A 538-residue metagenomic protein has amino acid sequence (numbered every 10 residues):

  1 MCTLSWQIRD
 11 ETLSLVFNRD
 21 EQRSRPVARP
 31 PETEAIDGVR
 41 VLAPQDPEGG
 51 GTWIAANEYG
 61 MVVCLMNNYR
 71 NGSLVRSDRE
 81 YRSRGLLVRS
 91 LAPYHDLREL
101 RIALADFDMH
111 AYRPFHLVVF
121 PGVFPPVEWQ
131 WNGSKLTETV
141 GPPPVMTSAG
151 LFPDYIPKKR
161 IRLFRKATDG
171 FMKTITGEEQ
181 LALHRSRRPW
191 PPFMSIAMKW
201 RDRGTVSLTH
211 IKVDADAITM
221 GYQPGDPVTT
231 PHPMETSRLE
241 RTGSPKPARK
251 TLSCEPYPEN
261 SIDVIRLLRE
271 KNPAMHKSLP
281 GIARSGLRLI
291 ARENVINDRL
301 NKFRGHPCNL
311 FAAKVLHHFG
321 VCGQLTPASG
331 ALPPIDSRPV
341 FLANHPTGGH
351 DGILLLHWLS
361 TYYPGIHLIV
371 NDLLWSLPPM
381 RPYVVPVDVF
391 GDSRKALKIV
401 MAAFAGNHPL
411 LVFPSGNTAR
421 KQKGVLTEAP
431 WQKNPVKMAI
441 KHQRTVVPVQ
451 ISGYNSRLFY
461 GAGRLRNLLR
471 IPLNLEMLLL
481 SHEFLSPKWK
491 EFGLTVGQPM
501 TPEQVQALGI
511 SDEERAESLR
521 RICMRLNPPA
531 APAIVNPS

Functional and structural regions predicted by a protein language model:
M1-R249: N-terminal nucleophile
V16, V118, V340-L342, L411-F413: Structural motif
N18, L65, I369-N371, F413 (+1 more regions): Generic beta-sheet signal
V63, V118, V127, I369 (+3 more regions): Hydrophobic/aromatic beta-strand patches that form the interior of the parallel beta-sheet core in alpha/beta enzyme
K250-P339, H350-L354, T361, A533-P537: Membrane-anchoring hydrophobic helices of lipid-metabolizing enzymes
N294-V295, P339-D392: Catalytic core of membrane glycerolipid acyltransferases/transacylases, capturing the structured, soluble-facing
L316-C322, H345, P386-D392, G424-V425: Short, flexible loop segments at the rims of nucleotide/cofactor-binding pockets, characterized by
K395-S538: Non-catalytic C-terminal accessory region of glycerolipid acyltransferases and related lyso-lipid remodeling enzymes
